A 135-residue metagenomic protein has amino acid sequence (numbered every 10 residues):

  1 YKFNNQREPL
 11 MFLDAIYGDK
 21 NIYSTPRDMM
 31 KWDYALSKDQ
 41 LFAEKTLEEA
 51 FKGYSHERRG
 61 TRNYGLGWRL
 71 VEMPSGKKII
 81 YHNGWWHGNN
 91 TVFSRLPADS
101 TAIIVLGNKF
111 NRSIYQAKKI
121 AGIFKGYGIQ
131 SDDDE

Functional and structural regions predicted by a protein language model:
N4-E135: Catalytic loop of the DD-peptidase/beta-lactamase superfamily, centered on the K-T-G motif and neighboring
